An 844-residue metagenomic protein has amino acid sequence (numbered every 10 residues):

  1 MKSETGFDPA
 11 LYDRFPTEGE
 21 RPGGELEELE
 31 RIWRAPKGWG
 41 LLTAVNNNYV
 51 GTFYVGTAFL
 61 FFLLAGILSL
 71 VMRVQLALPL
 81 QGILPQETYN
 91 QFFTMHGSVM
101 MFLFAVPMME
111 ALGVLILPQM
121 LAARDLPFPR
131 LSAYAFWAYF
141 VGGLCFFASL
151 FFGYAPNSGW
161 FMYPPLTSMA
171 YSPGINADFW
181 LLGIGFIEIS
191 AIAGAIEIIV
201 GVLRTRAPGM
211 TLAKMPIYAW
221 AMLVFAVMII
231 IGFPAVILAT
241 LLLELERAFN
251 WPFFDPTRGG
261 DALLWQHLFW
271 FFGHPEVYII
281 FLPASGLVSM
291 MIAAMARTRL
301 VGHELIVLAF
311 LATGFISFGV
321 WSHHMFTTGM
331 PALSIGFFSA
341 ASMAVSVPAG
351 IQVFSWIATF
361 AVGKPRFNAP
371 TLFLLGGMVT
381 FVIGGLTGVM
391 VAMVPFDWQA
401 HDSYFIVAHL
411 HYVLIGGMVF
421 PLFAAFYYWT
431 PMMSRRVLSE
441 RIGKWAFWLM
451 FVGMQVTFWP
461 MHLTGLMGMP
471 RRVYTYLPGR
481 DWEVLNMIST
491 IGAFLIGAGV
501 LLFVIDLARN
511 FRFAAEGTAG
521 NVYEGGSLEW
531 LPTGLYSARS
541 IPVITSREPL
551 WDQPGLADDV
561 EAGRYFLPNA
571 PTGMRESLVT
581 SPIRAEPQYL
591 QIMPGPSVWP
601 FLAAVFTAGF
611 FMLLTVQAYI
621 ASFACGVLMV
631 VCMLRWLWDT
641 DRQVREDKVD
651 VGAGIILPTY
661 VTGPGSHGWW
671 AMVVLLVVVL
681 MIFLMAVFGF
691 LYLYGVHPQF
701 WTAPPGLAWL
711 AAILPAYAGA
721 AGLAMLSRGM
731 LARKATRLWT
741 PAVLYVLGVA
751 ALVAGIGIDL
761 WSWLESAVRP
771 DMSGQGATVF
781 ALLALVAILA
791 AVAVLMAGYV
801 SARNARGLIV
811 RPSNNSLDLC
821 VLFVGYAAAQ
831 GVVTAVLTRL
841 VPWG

Functional and structural regions predicted by a protein language model:
K2-V687, L691-P705, A711-A712, D759-W761 (+6 more regions): Membrane-embedded and interfacial regions of multi-pass energy-transducing membrane proteins
G51, W739-T740, V800-A827: Interfacial loop-to-transmembrane junctions
F281, M418, A686, A720 (+3 more regions): Active-site-flanking alpha-helical
W636, G776-G798: Short alpha-helical packing/oligomerization segments
H667, G729, A802-A805: Acidic/histidine-enriched, beta-strand-rich ligand/metal-binding domains
G706-L726, V743-L760: Membrane helix-loop-helix hairpins that form the core translocation module of multi-pass transporters
K734-A735: Non-catalytic localization and substrate-recognition regions of ubiquitin/SUMO ligases
V832-G844: Juxtamembrane boundary at the C-terminal end of a transmembrane helix
